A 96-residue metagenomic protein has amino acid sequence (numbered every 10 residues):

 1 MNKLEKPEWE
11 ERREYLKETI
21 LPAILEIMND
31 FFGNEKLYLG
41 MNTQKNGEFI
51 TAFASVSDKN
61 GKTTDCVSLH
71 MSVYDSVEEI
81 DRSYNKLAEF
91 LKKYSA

Functional and structural regions predicted by a protein language model:
M1-N46, T63-T64, S68, Y74-A96: Negatively charged, low-complexity tracts enriched in Asp/Glu with abundant Ser/Thr
E48-D58: Amphipathic beta-strand/beta-sheet edge segments enriched in Tyr/Trp
